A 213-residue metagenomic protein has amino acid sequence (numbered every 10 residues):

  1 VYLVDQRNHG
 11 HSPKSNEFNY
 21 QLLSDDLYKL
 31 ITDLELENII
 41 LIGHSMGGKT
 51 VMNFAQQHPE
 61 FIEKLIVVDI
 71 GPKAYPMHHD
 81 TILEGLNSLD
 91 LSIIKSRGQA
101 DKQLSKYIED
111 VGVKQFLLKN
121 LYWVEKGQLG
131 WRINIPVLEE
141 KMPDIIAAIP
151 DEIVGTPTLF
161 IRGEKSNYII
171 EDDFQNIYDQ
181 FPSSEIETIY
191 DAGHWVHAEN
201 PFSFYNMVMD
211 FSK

Functional and structural regions predicted by a protein language model:
Y2-I42, N206-M209: Active-site loop/oxyanion-hole signature of alpha/beta-hydrolase fold enzymes
D5-G10, G71, A192-G193: Short beta-to-alpha linker loops that shape the active-site pocket of alpha/beta-hydrolase fold enzymes
S12-F18, P76-H79, E171-D172: Conserved catalytic-core motifs of eukaryotic protein kinase domains, centered on the activation segment
G43, G47, V51: Gly/Ala-rich beta-loop-alpha elbow adjacent to hydrolase catalytic centers
M52-Q57, F61-K95: Flexible "cap/lid" loop of the alpha/beta hydrolase fold
M77, S92-A148: Conserved alpha/beta-hydrolase catalytic His-Asp/Glu region
E125-Q180, E185-T188: Conserved serine/cysteine hydrolase catalytic core
S184-K213: Catalytic active-site module of serine/aspartate enzymes centered on a nucleophile-bearing elbow/loop
